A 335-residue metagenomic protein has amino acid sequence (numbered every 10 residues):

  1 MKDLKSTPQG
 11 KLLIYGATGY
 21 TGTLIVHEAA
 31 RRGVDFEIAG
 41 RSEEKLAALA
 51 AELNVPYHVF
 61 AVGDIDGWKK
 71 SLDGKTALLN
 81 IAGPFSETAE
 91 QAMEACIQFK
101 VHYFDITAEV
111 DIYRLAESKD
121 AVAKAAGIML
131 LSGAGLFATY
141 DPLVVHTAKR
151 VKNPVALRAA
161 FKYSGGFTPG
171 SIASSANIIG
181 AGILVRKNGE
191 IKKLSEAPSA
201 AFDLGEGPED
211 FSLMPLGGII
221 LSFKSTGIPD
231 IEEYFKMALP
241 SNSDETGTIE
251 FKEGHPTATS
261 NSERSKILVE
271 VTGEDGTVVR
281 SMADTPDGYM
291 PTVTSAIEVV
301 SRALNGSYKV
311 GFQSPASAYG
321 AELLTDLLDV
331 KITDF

Functional and structural regions predicted by a protein language model:
M1-Q9: A short, basic/flexible loop-to-alpha-helix module at the beginning of a structural domain
G10-R32: N-terminal Rossmann NAD(P)H-binding glycine-rich loop of SDR-like oxidoreductase domains
Y15, Y20, K149-R280, M290: Active-site-lining helix/loop region of Rossmann-like oxidoreductase modules
V26, W68, A92-M93, D120 (+1 more regions): Generic hydrophobic/aromatic pocket-lining and core-packing "Φ" positions
D35-E37: Short beta-strand element of Class I
R41-L115: NAD(P)H-binding glycine-rich loop region in Rossmannoid oxidoreductase-like domains and their noncatalytic homologs
F85-G182, M214: Glycine-/Pro-rich loop/turn segments that contact NAD(P) or position catalytic residues in Rossmann-like domains
S241-F335: C-terminal active-site/capping subdomain that shapes the small-molecule cofactor and substrate pocket of enzyme
